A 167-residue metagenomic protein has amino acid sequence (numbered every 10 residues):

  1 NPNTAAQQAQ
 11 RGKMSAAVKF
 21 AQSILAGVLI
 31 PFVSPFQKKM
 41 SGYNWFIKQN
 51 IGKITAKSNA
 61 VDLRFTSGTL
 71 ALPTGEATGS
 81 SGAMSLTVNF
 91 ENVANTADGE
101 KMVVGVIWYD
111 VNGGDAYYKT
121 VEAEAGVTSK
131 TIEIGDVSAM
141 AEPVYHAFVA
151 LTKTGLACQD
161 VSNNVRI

Functional and structural regions predicted by a protein language model:
N1-P73: Long, polar/Ser/Thr-enriched low-complexity segments that form simple helices or flexible linkers at protein ends
A21, V88-F90, V106, V149: An aromatic-rich alpha-helical recognition segment common to small helix-rich domains
M84-A97: Conserved aromatic anchor
N95-G113: Extended low-complexity, serine/threonine- and proline-enriched intrinsically disordered segments
G114-V127: Solvent-exposed serine/threonine-rich low-complexity stretches and specific carbohydrate-binding patches
T128-A139: Exposed aromatic-hydrophobic patches
A141-T154: Short, aromatic- and glycine-rich surface loops/edge beta-strands on solvent-exposed regions
G155-I167: Extracellular fibronectin type III
